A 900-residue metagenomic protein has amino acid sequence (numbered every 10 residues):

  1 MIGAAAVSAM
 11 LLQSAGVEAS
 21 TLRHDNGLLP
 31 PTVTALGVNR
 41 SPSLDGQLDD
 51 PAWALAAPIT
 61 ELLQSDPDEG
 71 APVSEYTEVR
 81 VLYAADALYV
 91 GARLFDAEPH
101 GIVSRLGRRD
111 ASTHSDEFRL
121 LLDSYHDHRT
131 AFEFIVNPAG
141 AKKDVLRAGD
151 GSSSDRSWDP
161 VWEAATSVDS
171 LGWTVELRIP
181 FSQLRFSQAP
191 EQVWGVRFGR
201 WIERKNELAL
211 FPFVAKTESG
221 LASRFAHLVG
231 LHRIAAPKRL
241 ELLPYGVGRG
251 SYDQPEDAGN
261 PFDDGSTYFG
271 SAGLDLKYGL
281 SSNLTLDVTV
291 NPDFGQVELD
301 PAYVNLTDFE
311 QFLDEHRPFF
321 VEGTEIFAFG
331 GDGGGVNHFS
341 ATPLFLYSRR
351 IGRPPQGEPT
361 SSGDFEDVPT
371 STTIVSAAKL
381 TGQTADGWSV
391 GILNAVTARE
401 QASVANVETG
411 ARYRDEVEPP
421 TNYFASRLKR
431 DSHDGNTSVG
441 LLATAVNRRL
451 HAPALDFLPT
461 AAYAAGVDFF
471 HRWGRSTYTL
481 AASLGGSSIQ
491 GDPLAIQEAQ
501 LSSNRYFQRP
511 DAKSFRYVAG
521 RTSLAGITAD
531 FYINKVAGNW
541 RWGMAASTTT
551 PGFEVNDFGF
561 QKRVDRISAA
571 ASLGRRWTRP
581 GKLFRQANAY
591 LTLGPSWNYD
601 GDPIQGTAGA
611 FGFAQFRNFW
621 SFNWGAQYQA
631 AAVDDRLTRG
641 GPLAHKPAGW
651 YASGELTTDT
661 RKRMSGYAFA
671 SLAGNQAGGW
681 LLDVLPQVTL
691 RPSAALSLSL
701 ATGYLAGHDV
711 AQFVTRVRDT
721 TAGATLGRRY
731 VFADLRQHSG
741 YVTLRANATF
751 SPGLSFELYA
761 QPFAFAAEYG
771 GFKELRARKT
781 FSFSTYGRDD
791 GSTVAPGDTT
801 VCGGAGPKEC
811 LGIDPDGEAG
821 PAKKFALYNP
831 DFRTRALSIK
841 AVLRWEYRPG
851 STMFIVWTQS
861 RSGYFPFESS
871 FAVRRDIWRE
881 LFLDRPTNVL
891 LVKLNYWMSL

Functional and structural regions predicted by a protein language model:
I2-S14: Bacterial N-terminal signal peptides
Q13-D431, T437-L441, R449-L450, D884-T887: Structural preference for beta-rich elements and adjacent junctions enriched in aromatics
G37, L48, Y83, A92 (+26 more regions): Hydrophobic side chains in beta-strands
R40, D86, D96, H128 (+14 more regions): Short coil turns and loop connectors of transmembrane beta-barrels in diderm outer membranes and organellar homologs
L208-A209, L299-A302, A402-A405, H451-L455 (+3 more regions): Short acidic, glycine/serine/threonine-rich loops at helix termini
A236-D287, Y423-D511, F515, A587-L593 (+3 more regions): Surface-exposed extracellular loop regions of Gram-negative outer-membrane beta-barrel proteins
D263-D264, T307, V368, R412-P419 (+6 more regions): Alpha-helix capping and helix-loop boundary segments enriched in small/acidic/polar residues
T373, T381, T479, G485-L900: Exposed, low-structure sequence patches enriched in small/polar residues
